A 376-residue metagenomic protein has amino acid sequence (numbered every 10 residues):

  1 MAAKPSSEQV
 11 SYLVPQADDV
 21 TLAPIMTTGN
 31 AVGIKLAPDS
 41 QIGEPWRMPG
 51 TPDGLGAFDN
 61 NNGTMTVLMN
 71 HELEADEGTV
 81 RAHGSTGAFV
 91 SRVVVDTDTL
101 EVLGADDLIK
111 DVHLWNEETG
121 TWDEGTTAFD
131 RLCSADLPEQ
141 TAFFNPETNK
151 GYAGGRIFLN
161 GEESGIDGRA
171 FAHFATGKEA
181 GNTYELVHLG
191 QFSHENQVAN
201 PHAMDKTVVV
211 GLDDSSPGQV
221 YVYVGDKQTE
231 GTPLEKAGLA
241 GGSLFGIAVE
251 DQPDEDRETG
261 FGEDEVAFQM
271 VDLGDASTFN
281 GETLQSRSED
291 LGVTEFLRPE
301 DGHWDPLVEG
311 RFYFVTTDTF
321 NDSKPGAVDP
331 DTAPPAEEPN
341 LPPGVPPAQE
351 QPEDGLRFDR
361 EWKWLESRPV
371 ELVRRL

Functional and structural regions predicted by a protein language model:
M1-L376: Conserved small-residue
